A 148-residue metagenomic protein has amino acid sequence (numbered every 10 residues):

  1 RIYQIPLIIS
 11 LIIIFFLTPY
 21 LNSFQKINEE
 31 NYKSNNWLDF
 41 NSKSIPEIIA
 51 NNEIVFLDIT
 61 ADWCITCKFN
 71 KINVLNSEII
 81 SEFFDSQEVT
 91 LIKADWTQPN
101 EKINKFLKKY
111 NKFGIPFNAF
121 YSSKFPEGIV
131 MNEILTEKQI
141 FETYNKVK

Functional and structural regions predicted by a protein language model:
R1-K148: Proteins that catalyze or organize thiol-disulfide redox chemistry and the adjacent proteostasis machinery handling
